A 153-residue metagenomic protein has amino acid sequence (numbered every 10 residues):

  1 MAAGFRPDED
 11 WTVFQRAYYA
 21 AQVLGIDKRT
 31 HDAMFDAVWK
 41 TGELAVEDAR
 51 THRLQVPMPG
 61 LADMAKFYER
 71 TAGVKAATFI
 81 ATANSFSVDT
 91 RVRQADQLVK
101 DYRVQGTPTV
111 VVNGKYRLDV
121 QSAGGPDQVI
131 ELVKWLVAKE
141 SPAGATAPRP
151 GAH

Functional and structural regions predicted by a protein language model:
M1-P57, W135-L136, E140-A143, A147: Structural alpha/beta surface segment adjacent to cysteine/selenocysteine redox centers across thiol/disulfide enzymes
D8-D10, D27, D32, D36 (+7 more regions): Acidic-enriched, low-complexity/disordered segments with a strong bias for Aspartate over Glutamate
T12-R29, M58-V88: Conserved segment of the thioredoxin-like fold in thiol-based oxidoreductases
K66-H153: C-terminal cap of thioredoxin/glutaredoxin-like
